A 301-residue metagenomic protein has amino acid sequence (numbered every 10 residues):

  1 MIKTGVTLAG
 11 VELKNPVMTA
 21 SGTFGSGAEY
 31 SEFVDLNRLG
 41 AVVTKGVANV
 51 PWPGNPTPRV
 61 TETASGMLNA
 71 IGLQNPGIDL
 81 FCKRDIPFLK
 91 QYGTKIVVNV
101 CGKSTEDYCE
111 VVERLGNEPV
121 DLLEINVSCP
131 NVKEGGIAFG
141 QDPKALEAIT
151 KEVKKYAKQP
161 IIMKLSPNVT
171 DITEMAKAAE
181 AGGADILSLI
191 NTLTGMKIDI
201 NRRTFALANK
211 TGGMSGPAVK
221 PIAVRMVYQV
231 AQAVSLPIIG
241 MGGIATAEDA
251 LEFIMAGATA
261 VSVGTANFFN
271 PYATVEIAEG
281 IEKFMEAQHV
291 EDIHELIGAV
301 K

Functional and structural regions predicted by a protein language model:
M1-I96, G102: N-terminal capping/small domains of soluble enzymes
V11-K14, Q91-I96, Y156-I161, Q232-L236 (+1 more regions): Short, surface-exposed connector motifs at secondary-structure boundaries
V17-A20, G40-T44, I96-V100, L123-I125 (+5 more regions): Hydrophobic faces of well-ordered beta-strands that scaffold small-molecule active sites in alpha/beta enzyme cores
E32, K103-I239, A245-A256: Alpha/beta enzyme core
A48-P53, P130-V132, T194-K197, F268-N270: Short gly/pro/ser/thr-enriched loop/turn and capping motifs at secondary-structure boundaries
G54-A64, I198-G212, I254, A266-V290: C-terminal helical cap(s) of enzyme catalytic domains, especially alpha/beta-barrels
I244-E248, N270, K301: Small/polar glycine-rich anion-binding or flexible loop at a beta-alpha turn
H294-K301: A short, charged, Gly/Pro-tolerant segment at domain boundaries
